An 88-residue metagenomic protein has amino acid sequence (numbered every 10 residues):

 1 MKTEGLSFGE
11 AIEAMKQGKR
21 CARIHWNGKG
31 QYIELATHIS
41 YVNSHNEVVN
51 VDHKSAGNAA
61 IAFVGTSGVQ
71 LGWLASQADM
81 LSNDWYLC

Functional and structural regions predicted by a protein language model:
M1-E4, L71: Residues at structural and domain junctions
T3-E47, D52, F63: Catalytic phosphate/metal-binding cores of nucleic-acid and nucleotide-processing enzymes, i.e., regions that mediate
A56-C88: Short, compact, well-ordered microdomains
